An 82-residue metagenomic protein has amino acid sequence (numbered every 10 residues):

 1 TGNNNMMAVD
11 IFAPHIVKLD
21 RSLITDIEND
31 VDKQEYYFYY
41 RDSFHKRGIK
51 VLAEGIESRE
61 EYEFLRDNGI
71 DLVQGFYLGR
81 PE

Functional and structural regions predicted by a protein language model:
T1-E82: EAL-family c-di-GMP phosphodiesterase catalytic domain
